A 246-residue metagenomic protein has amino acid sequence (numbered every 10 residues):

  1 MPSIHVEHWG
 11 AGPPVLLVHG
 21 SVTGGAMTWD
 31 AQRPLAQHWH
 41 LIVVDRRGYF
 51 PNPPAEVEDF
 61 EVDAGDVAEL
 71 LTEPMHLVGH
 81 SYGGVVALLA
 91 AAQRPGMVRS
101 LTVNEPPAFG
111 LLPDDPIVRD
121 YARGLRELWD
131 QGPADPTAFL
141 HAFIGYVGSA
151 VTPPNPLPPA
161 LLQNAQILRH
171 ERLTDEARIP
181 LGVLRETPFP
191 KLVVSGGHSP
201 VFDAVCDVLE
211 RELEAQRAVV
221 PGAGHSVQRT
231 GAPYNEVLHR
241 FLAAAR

Functional and structural regions predicted by a protein language model:
M1-P53: Conserved HGGG/HGGXW glycine-rich cap/lid loop of the alpha/beta-hydrolase fold
L17-S21, S81, G196: Glycine-rich His-Gly loop
I42-V78: Active-site loop/oxyanion-hole signature of alpha/beta-hydrolase fold enzymes
D45-Y49, P107, P221-A223: Short beta-to-alpha linker loops that shape the active-site pocket of alpha/beta-hydrolase fold enzymes
P74-L112: Conserved hydrolase catalytic core segment
P106-P158: Helix-rich cap/lid subdomain of alpha/beta-hydrolase
P156-G222: Conserved serine/cysteine hydrolase catalytic core
L213-R246: Catalytic active-site module of serine/aspartate enzymes centered on a nucleophile-bearing elbow/loop
